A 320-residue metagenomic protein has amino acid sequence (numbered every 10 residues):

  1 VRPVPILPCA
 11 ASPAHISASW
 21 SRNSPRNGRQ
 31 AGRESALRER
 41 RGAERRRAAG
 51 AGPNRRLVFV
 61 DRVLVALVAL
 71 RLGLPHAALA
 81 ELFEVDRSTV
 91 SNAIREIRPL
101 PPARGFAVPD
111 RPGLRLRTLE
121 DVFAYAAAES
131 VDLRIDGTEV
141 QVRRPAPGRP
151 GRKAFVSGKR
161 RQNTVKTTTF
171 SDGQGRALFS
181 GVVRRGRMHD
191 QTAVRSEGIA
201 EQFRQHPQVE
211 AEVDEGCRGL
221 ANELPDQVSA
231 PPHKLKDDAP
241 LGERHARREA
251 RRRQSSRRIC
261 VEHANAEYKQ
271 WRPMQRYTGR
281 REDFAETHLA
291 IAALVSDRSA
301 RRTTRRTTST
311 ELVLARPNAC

Functional and structural regions predicted by a protein language model:
V1-L57, G219, T303-L312, N318-C320: Charged, often Cys/His-bearing segments associated with DNA-binding zinc-finger transcription factors
R22, R26-Q30, R71-P75, E96-P99 (+1 more regions): Short helix-loop boundary/capping segments at the starts of domains
A36, G50-G52, D61-L64, V165 (+1 more regions): Short, flexible segments with low predicted structural confidence
G52-V60, R280-T287: Structural motif
L57-G73: Short, amphipathic alpha-helical "recognition" segments used to contact nucleic acids or chromatin
A78-P102, F106, D110-C320: Short, well-ordered secondary-structure "scaffold" segments embedded in the functional core of diverse domains
